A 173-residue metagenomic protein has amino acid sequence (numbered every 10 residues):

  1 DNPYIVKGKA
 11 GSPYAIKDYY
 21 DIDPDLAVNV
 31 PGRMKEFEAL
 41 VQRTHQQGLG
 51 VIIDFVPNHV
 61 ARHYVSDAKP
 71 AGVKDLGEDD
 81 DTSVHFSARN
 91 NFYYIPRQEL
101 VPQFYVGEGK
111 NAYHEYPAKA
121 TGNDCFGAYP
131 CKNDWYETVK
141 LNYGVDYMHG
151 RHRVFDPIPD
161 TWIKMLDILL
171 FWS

Functional and structural regions predicted by a protein language model:
D1-F171: Substrate-binding/active-site clefts of carbohydrate-active enzymes
